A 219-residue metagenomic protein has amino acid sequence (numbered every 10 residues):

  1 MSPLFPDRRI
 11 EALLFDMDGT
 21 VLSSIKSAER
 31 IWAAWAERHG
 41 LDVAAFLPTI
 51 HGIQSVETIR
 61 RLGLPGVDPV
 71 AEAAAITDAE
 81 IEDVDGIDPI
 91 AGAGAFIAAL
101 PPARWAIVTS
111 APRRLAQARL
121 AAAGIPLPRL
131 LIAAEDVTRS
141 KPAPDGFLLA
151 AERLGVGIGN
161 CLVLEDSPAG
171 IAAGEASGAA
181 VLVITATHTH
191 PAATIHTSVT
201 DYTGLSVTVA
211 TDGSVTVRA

Functional and structural regions predicted by a protein language model:
M1-E11, G94, R104, P112-A219: Asp-based, Mg2+/Mn2+-dependent phosphohydrolase catalytic module
S2-P101, P112-R114, I125: N-terminal helical cap/lid subdomain that shapes the substrate entry/recognition surface in HAD-like hydrolases
